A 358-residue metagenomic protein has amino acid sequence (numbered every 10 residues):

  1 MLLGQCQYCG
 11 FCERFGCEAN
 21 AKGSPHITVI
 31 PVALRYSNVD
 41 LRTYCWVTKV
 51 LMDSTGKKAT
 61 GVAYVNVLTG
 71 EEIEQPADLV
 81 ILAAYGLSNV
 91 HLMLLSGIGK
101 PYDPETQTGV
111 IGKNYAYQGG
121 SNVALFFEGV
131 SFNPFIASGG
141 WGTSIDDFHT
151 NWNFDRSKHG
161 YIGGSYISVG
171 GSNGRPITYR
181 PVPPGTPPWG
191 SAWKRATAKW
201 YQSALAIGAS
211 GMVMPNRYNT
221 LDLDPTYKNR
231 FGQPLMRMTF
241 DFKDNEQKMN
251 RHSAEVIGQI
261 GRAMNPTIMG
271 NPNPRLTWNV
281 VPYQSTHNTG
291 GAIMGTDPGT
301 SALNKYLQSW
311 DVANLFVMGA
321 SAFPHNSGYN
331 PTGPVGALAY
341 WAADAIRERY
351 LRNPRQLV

Functional and structural regions predicted by a protein language model:
M1-V47, N279-Q284: Conserved redox-cofactor binding core of oxidoreductases
Y8, T48-D53, Q202-V213, Y218 (+1 more regions): A glycine-rich dinucleotide-binding beta-alpha-beta segment and adjacent secondary-structure elements that constitute
G23, Y36, C45, K49-D53 (+5 more regions): Glycine-rich loop(s) and the adjacent beta-strand/alpha-helix scaffold that form part
I30, M93-L94, A254-G261, A343 (+1 more regions): Non-transmembrane alpha-helical segments in soluble domains of secreted/periplasmic/extracellular proteins
N38, T43, T55-T60, A77 (+2 more regions): Active-site-adjacent "gating/activation" loops or surface patches in catalytic cores
K57-A63, S203-A206: Short, hydrophobic/aromatic-rich segments at coil-to-beta transitions
I73, A84-Y85, Q107, M249 (+3 more regions): Secondary-structure capping and boundary motifs in well-ordered enzyme cores
T108-M236, F242-Q247, S285-G290, W310 (+1 more regions): FAD cofactor-binding and catalytic pocket of flavoenzymes
